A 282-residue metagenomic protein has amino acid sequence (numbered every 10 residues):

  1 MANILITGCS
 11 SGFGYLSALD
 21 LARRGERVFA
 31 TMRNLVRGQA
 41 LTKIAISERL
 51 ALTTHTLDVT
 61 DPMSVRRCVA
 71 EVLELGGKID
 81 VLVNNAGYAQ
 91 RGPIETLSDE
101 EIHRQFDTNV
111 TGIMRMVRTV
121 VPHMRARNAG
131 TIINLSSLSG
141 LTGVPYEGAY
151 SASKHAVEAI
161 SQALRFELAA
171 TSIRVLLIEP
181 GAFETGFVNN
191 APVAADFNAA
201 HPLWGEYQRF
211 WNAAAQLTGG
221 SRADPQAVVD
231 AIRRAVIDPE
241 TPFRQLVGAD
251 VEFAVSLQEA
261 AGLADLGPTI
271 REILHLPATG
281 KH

Functional and structural regions predicted by a protein language model:
S10-G12: Conserved glycine-rich cofactor-binding loop
T56-R67, D99: The beta1-alpha1 cofactor-binding region of Rossmann-like NAD(H)/NADP(H)-dependent oxidoreductases
P93-I94, E101-H103: Substrate-binding pocket helix/loop in short-chain dehydrogenase/reductase
E95, T142-A149: Active-site loop immediately N-terminal to the catalytic Tyr-X3-Lys motif of short-chain dehydrogenase/reductase
V117, S153: Active-site helix of classical SDR
S137: Residue(s) in the substrate-gating loop at a strand-loop-helix junction that position the organic substrate next
A170-P242: SDR active-site lid
